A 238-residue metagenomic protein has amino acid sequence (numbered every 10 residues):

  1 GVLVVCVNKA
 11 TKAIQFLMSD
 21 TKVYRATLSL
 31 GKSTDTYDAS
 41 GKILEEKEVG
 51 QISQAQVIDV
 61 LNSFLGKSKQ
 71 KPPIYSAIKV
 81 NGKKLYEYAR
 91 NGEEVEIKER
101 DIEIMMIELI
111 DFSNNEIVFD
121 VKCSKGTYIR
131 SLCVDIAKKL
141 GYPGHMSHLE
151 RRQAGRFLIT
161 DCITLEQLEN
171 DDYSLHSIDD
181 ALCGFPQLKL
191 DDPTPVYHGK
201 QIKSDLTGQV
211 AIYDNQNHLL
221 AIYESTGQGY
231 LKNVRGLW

Functional and structural regions predicted by a protein language model:
G1-S124, D135-R151, L158-D161: Catalytic cores of RNA-modifying enzymes
V2, L17-D20, A55-I58, D120 (+1 more regions): Accessory RNA 3′-end/elbow-binding domains used by RNA modification enzymes
